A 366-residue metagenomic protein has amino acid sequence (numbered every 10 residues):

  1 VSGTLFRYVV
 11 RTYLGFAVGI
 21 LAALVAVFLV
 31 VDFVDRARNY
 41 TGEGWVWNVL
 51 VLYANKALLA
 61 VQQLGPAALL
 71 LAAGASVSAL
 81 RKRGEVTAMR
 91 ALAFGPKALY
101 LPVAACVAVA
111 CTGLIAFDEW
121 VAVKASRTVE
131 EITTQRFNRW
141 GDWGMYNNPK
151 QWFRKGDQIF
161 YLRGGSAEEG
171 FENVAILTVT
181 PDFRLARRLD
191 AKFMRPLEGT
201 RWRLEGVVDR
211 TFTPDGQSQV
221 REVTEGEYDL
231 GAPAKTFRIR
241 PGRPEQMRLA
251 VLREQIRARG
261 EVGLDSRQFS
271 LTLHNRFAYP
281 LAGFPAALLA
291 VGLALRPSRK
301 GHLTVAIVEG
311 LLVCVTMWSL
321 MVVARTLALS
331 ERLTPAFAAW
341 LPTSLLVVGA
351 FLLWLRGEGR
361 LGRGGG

Functional and structural regions predicted by a protein language model:
V1-K155, D215, L230-G366: Transmembrane alpha-helices
R83, L189, R203-E205, F212 (+3 more regions): Small/flexible residues
R139-F212: USP/UBP deubiquitinase core
R163, K192, E205, T224 (+2 more regions): A structural detector for beta-sheet-dominated domains
D209-Y228: Membrane-interface helix/helix-cap signal primarily in integral membrane proteins
